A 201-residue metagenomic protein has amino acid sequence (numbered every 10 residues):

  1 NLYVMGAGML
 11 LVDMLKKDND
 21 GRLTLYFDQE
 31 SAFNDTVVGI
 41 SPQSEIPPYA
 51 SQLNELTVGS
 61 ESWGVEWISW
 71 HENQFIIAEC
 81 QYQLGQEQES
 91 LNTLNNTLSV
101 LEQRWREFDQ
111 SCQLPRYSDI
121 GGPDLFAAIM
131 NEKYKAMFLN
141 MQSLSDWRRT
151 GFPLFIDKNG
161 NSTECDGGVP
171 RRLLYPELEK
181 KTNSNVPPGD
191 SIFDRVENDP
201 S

Functional and structural regions predicted by a protein language model:
N1-Q74, L91-E132, A136-L144, G151: Hydrophobic-face positions in mid-chain alpha helices that act as interaction patches
Q74, E102, A127-S201: C-terminal functional modules
